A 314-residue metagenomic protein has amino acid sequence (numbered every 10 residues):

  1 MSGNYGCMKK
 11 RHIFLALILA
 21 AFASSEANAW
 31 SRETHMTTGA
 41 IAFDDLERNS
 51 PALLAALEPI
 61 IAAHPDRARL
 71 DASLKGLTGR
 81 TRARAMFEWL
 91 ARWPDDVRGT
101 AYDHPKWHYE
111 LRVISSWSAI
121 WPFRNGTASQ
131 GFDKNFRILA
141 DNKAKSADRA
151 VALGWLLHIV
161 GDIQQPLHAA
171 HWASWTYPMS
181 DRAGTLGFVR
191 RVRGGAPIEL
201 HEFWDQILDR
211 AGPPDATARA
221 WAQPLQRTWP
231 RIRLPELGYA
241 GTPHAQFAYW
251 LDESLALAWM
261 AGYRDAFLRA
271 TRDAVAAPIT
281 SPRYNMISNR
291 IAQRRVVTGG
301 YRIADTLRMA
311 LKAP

Functional and structural regions predicted by a protein language model:
Y5-F14: Bacterial N-terminal signal peptides that target proteins for export
F14-F22: Bacterial N-terminal signal peptides
S24-E26: N-terminal signal peptide c-region/cleavage motif recognized by signal peptidases
N28-I159, P166-P314: N-terminal, motif-rich segments that launch catalysis or mediate targeting to/interaction with membranes, typified by
